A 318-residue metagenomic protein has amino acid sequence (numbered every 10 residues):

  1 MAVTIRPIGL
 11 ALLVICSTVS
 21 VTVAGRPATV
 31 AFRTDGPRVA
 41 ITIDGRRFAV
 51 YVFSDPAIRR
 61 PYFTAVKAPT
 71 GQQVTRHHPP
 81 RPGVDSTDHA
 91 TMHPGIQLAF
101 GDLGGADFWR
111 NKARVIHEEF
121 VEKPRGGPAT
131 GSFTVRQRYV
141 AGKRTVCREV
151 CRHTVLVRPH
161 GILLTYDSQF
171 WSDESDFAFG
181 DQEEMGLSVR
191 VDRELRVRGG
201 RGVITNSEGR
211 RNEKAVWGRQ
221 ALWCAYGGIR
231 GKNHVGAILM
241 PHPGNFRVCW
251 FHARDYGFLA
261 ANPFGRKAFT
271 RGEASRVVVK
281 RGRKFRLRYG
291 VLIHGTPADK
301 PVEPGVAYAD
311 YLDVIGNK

Functional and structural regions predicted by a protein language model:
I8-S20: Bacterial N-terminal signal peptides
G25-D88, R158: Beta-strand-rich N-terminal accessory domains
Y51-D55, Y62-A65, R158-T205: Acidic (Asp/Glu-rich), glycine- and aromatic
A57-W109, G202-Q220: Extracellular/lumen-exposed scaffold segments
D88-H160: Extended, loop-rich substrate-binding clefts of extracytoplasmic carbohydrate-active enzymes
Q137-A141, H153-V157, F170-E174, V191-L195 (+1 more regions): Beta-strand elements of well-folded, non-transmembrane domains
F179, E183-V248: Active-site/ligand-binding surface loops and adjacent short beta/alpha elements that line catalytic pockets across
L239-K318: Beta-strand-rich recognition/accessory modules
